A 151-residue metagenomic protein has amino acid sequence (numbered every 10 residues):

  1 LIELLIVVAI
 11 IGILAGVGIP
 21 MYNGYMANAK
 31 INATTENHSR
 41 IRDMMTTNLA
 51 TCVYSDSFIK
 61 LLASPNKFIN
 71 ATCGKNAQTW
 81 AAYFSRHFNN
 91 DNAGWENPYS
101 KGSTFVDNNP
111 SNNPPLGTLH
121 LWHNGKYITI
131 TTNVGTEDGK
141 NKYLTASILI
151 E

Functional and structural regions predicted by a protein language model:
L1-N23: N-terminal single-pass transmembrane signal-anchor helix
M21, N28, D138-K140: Generic N-terminal leader/processing signal
A27-D56: Membrane-proximal N-terminal amphipathic helix
T47-E151: Periplasmic/extracellular, small/polar-rich flexible segments of pilin-like filament-forming proteins
